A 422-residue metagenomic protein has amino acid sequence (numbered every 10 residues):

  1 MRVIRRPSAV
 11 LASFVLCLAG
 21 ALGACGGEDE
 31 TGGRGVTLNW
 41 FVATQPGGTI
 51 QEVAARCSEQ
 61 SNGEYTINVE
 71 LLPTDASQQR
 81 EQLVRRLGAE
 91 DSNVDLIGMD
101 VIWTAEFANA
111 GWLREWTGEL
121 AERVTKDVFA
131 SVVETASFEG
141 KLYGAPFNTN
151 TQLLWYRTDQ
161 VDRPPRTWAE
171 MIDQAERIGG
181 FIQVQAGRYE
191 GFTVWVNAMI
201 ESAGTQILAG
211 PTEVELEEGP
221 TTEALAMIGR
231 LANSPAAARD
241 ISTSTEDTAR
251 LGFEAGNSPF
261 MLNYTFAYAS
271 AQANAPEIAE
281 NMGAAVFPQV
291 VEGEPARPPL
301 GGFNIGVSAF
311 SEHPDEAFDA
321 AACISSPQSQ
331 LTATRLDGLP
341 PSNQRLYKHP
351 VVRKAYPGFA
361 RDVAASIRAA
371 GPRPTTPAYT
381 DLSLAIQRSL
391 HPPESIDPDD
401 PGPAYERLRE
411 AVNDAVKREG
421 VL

Functional and structural regions predicted by a protein language model:
R2-A105, V291, A411-L422: Conserved N-terminal structural module of periplasmic/extracytoplasmic solute-binding proteins
L71-Q82, I102, R166-E170, D240-E254: Short helix-initiation/N-cap motifs at beta->coil->alpha
V84-R86, N93-D95, R123-Y156, E170 (+2 more regions): A structural signal for short loop-to-beta-strand junctions that line the ligand-binding cleft of periplasmic/secreted
D95-G98, P259-Y264: Paired acidic/hydrophobic, glycine-rich loop segments that form the ligand-binding mouth/hinge of periplasmic-binding
V101-T151, R163, E170-I172, A279 (+2 more regions): Hinge/lid segment of periplasmic solute-binding proteins
A175, E213-S242, F287: Glycine-centered hinge/linker elements that transmit conformational signals in sensory and ligand-binding systems
F266-A273, F303-T380, P403: Mature extracytoplasmic/periplasmic domains
A365-L422: Conserved C-terminal helix/tail region of periplasmic/extracytoplasmic solute-binding proteins
